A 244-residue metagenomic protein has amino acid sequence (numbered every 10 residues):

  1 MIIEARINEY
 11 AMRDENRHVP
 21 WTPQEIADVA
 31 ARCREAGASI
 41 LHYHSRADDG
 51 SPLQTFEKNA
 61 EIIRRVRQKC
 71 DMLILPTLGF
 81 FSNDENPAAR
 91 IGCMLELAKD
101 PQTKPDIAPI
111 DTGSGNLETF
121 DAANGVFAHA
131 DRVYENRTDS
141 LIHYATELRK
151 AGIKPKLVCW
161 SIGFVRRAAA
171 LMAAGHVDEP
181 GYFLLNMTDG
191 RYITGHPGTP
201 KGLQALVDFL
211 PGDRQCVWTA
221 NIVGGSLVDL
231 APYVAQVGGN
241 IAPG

Functional and structural regions predicted by a protein language model:
M1-H18, S114-F120, N124-F127: N-terminal small/glycine-rich loop or linker at the start of catalytic domains across soluble metabolic enzymes
M1-R6, D28-Y43, G239: N-terminal glycine-rich anion-binding loops that anchor highly charged ligand groups
A5, S51-L78, Y144, L148 (+1 more regions): Alpha-helix-loop-beta-strand connector modules within alpha/beta enzyme cores
I7-D28, L78-A89, A130-E135, Y192 (+1 more regions): Active-site mouth loops of central-metabolism enzymes
E35-A38, D71, P105, Q215 (+1 more regions): A structural motif
S39-I62, N186-G190: Glycine-rich, proline-tolerant flexible connector loops at the mouths of alpha/beta enzymes
L53, N59-E135: Active-site beta->alpha loop and helix N-cap motifs at the rims of alpha/beta catalytic domains
I107-P243: Catalytic alpha/beta core domains of metabolic enzymes, predominantly
